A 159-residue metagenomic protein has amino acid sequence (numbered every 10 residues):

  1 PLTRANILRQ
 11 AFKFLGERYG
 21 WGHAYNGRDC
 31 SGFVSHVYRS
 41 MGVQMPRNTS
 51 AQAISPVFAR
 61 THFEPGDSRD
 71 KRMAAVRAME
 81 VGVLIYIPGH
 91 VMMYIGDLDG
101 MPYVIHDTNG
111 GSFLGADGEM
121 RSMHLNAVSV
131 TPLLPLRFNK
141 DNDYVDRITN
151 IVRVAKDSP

Functional and structural regions predicted by a protein language model:
P1, Y94-P159: Aromatic- and glycine-rich peptidoglycan recognition patches
P1-E64, P88, I105, S158-P159: N-terminal capping segments
V34-V37, V43, V57, V76 (+6 more regions): Extended aliphatic helical segments
P46-G115: ...with weaker cross-activation on analogous glycine-rich loops/strands in unrelated enzymes
